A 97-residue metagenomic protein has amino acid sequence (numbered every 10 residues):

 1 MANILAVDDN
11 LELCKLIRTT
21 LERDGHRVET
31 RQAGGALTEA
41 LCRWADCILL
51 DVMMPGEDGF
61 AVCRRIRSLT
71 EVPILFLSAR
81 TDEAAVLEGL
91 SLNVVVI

Functional and structural regions predicted by a protein language model:
M1-E12, I17-L21, I48: Conserved acidic segment of CheY-like receiver
C14, P55, D82: The feature encodes the CheY-like receiver
G25-A33, E39-A40: Short hydrophobic/Thr-rich beta-strand motif most characteristic of the beta2 strand and flanking loop of CheY-like
Q32-A33, D58-A61: Acidic catalytic/metal-coordinating carboxylates
L41-W44, R65-V72, L92: Conserved phosphotransfer cores of two-component systems
D51, S78: Active-site residues of response regulator receiver
A61, T81-I97: Alpha4 helix (beta4-alpha4-beta5 surface) of REC/receiver domains from two-component response regulators
L69, R80-T81: Short, conserved "switch-loop" micro-motifs in signal-transduction and mechanochemical regulators
